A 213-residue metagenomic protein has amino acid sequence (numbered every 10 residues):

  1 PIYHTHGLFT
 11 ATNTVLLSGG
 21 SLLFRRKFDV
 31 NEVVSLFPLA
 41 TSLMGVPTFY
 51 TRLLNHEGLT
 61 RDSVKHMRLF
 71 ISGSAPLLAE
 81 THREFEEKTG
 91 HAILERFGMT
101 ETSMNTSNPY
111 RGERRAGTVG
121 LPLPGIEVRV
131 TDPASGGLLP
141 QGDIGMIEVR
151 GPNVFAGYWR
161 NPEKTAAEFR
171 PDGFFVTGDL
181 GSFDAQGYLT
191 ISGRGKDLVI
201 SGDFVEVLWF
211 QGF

Functional and structural regions predicted by a protein language model:
P1-H4, A75: Conserved AMP-binding
Y3-S42, Y50, H56: Conserved AMP-binding/adenylation subdomain of ANL enzymes
L17, F37-G45, L54-R115, E127: Gly/Ser/Thr-rich phosphate-binding loop
G19, S74, G98, G120 (+3 more regions): Conserved G/P- and acidic residue-centered "switch" motifs that form tight phosphate/ATP-binding loops in soluble
V30-V34, T51, R61, A166 (+1 more regions): Short hydrophobic/charged patches on amphipathic alpha-helices used for structural packing and interfaces
E113, G117-L123, L138, F169-D172: Short Gly/Pro-enriched turn/cap motifs at secondary-structure boundaries
G137-G142, M146-V205: Conserved ATP-binding/catalytic segment of the ANL
